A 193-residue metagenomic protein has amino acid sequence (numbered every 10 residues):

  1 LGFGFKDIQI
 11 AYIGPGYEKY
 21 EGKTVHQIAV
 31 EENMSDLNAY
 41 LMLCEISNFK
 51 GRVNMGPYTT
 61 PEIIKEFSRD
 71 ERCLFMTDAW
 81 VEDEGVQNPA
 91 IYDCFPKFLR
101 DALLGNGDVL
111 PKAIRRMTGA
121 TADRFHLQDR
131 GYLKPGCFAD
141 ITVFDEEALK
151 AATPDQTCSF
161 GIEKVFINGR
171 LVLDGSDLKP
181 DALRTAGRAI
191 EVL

Functional and structural regions predicted by a protein language model:
L1-N106: Active-site neighborhoods of metal-dependent hydrolases
L37-Y40, V109-R115, L173-G175: Acidic/polar loop patches that form or flank catalytic/metal-binding clefts of enzymes that bind anionic ligands
L43-C44, M117-T118, D140: A general structural motif at alpha-helix termini
G51-I64, V109-I114, A122-Q156: Acidic, glycine-enriched loop/beta-strand segments at the rims of small-molecule binding/catalytic pockets
K65-R72, T77-D78, P89, T142-R188: C-terminal cap of metal-dependent C-N hydrolases
P96-G107, I114-R116, E146, K150-A151 (+1 more regions): Feature captures the catalytic cores and cofactor-binding loops of soluble hydro-lyases/lyases that act on carboxylate
A189-L193: Short, solvent-exposed cationic patches
